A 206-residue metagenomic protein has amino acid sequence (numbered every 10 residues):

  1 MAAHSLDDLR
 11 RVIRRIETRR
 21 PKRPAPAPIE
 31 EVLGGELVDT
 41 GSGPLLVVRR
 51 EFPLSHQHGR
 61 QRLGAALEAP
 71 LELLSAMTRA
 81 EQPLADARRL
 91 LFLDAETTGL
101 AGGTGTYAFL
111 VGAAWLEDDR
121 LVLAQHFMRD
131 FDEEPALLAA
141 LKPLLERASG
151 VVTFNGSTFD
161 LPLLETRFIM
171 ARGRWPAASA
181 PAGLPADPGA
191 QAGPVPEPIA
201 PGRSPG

Functional and structural regions predicted by a protein language model:
M1-A87: N-terminal accessory regions of nucleic-acid-interacting proteins
D7-D8, D39, E68, D86 (+5 more regions): Acidic-enriched, low-complexity/disordered segments with a strong bias for Aspartate over Glutamate
A27-E30, E72-S75, L90-D94, F109 (+1 more regions): Short amphipathic alpha-helical surface micro-motifs
H58-G59, A101-T106, L163-L164, P194: Short, conserved acidic/polar surface loops in the N-terminal third of protein domains
A65-R79, G99, S179-G189: Short, charge-rich amphipathic segments
T78-G150: Conserved RNase H-like, two-metal-ion catalytic cores of nucleic-acid enzymes
D118-G206: Conserved DEDDh/DEDDy metal-dependent 3′-5′ exonuclease domain
